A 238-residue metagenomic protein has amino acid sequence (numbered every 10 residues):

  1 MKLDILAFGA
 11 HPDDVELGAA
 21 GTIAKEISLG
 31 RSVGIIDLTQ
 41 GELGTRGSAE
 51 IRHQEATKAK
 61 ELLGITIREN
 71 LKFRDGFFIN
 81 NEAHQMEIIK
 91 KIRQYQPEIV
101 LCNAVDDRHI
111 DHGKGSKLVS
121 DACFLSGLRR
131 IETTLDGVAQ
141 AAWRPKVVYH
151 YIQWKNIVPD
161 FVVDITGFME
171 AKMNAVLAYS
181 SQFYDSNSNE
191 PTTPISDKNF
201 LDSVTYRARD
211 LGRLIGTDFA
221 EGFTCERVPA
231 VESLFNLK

Functional and structural regions predicted by a protein language model:
M1-Y95, T224, L234-N236: Active-site rim/loop-helix segments in enzyme catalytic domains that contact anionic ligands
K2-L6, E82-K238: Metal-dependent de-N-acetylase/amidase catalytic core
